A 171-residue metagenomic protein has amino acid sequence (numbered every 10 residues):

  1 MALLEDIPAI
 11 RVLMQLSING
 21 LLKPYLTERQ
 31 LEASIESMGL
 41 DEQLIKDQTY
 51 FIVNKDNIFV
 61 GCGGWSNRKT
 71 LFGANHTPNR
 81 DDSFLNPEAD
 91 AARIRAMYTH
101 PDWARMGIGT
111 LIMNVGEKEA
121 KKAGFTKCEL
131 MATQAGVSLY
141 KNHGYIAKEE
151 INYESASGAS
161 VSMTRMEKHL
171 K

Functional and structural regions predicted by a protein language model:
M1-V12: A short beta-loop-alpha structural element at the N-terminal edge of CoA-dependent acyl/N-acetyltransferase catalytic
Q15-L40: Conserved GNAT-fold acetyl-CoA-binding loop/helix
T49-I52: Hydrophobic beta-strand residues of extracellular immunoglobulin-like
N54, C62-A104, E119, Y153-S162: Conserved acyl-donor/pantetheine-binding loop and adjacent beta-alpha core of acyl/acetyltransferases and related
D102-W103, G107-V115: Conserved acetyl-CoA pyrophosphate-binding loop and the N-cap/start of the following alpha-helix in GNAT-like
T126-V137, H143, E149-K171: C-terminal "cap" of GNAT-fold acetyltransferases
